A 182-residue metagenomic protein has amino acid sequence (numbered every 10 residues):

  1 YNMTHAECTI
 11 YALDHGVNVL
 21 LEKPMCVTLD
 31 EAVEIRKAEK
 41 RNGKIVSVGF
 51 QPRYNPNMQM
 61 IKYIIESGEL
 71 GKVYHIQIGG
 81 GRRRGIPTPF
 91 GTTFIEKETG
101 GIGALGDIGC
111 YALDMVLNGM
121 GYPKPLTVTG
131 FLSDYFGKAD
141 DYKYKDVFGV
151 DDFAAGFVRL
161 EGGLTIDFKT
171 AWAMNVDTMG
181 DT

Functional and structural regions predicted by a protein language model:
Y1-A38: Beta-loop-alpha module in the N-terminal Rossmann-like domain of NAD(P)-dependent dehydrogenases, especially those
T4, P24, S47-Y54: Rossmann-like NAD(P)(H) cofactor-binding subdomain of soluble oxidoreductases
E7, E34, M60-Y63, M115 (+1 more regions): Alpha-helical elements of Rossmann-like donor-binding domains used by nucleotide-donor carbohydrate transfer enzymes
H15-V17, R41-I45, L164-T165: A short helix->loop->beta-strand "cap" motif at the edges of active sites that frequently abuts
L21, V46-V48, F168: Hydrophobic residues in well-ordered beta-strands that form the structural core
E34-Q51, G71-I76: Rossmann-fold dehydrogenase core element
P52-F148: Predominantly a Rossmann-like dinucleotide-binding segment in NAD(P)-dependent oxidoreductases
D146-A154, E161-T182: NAD(P)-dinucleotide binding in Rossmann-like oxidoreductases
